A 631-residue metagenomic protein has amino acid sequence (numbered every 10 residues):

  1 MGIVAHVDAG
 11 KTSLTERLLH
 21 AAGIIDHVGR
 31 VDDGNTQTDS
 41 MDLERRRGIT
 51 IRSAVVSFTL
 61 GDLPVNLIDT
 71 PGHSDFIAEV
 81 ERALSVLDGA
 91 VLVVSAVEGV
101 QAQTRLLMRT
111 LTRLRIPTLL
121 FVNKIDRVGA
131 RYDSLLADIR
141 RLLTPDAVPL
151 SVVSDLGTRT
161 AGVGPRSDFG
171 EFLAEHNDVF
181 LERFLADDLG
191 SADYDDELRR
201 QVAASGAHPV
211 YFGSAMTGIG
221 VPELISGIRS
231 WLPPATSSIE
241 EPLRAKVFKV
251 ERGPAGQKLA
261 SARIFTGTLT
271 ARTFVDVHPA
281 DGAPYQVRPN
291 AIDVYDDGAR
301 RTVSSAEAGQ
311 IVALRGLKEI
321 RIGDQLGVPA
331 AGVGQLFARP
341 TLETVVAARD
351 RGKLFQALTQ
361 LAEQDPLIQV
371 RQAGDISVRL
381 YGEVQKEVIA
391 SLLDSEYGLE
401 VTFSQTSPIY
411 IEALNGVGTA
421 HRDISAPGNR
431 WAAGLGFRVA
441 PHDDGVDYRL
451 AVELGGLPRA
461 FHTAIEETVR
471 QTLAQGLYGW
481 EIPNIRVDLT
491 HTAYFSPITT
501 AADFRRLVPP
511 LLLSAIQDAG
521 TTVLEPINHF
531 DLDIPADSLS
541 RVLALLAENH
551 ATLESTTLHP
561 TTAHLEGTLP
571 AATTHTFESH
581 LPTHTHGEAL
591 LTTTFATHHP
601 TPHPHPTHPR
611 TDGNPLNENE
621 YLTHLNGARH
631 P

Functional and structural regions predicted by a protein language model:
M1-P631: Structural and coupling elements of P-loop NTPases
